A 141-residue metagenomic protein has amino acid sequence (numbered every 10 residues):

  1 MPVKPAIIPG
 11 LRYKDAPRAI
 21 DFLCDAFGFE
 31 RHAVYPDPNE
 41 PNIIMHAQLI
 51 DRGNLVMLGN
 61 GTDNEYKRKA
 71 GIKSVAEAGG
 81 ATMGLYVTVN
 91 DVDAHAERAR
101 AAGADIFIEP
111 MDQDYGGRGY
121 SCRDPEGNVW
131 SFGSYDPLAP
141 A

Functional and structural regions predicted by a protein language model:
M1-G10, I20-R123, S134-A141: Vicinal oxygen chelate
Y13-D15: Conserved beta-strand-loop-alpha-helix junction that forms the acyl-donor binding cleft
E126: C-terminal catalytic core of tyrosine-transesterase DNA break-rejoin enzymes
